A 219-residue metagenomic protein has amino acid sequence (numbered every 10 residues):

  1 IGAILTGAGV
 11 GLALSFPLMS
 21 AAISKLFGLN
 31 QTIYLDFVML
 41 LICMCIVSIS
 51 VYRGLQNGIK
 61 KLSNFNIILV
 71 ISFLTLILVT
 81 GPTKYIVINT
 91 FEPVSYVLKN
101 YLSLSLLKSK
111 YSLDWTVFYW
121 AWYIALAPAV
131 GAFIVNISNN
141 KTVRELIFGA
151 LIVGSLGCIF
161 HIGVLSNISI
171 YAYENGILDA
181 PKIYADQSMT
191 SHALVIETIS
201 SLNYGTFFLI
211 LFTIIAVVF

Functional and structural regions predicted by a protein language model:
I1, F27-R53, W120-A132, I210: Transmembrane alpha-helical segments of multi-pass small-molecule transport proteins
I1-T6, F37-C45, L69-V79, K108-D114 (+1 more regions): Select transmembrane alpha-helical segments in multipass membrane proteins
A3-S20, V130-A150, T206-F219: Membrane-helix boundary/coupling elements in multi-pass transport proteins
A8-F27, F37-V38, I71-L107: Hydrophobic alpha-helical segments and their helix-loop junctions in multi-pass secondary transporters
A21-F27, C43-F65, V130-V143: Membrane-water interface regions at transmembrane-helix termini and the short interhelical loops of multi-pass membrane
K61, F65-F73, N140-I159: Junctions where cytoplasmic loops transition into the N-terminal start of transmembrane alpha-helices in multi-pass
Y96-K108, S166-T206: Membrane-interface interhelical connector segments
Y111-A121, S138-I147, I199-L202: Membrane-water interface at loop-to-transmembrane-helix junctions
